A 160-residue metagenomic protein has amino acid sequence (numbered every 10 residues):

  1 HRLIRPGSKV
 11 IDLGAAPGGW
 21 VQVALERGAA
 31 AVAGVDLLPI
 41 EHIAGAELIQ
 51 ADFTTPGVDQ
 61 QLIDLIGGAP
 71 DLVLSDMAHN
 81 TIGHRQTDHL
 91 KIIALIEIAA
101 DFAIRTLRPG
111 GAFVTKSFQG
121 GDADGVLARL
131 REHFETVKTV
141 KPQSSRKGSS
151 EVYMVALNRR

Functional and structural regions predicted by a protein language model:
H1-P6, I66-G67, R105-T106: Glycine-rich helix-loop-beta junction characteristic of Rossmann-like nucleotide cofactor-binding loops
R5-A16: Conserved class I S-adenosyl-L-methionine
S8, A30, G111: Glycine-centered, small-residue-biased loops immediately flanking beta-strands in adenine/cofactor-binding cores
P17-G28: Conserved SAM-binding loop of SAM-dependent methyltransferases across substrates and taxa, primarily the Class I
L37-I82: S-adenosyl-L-methionine
I93-P109: A short glycine-rich, Lys/Arg-flanked "PGG" loop and its adjoining helix->strand segment in the class I
G110-S117: Conserved beta-strand signature within the Rossmann-like core of class I S-adenosyl-L-methionine
S117-R160: Class I S-adenosyl-L-methionine
